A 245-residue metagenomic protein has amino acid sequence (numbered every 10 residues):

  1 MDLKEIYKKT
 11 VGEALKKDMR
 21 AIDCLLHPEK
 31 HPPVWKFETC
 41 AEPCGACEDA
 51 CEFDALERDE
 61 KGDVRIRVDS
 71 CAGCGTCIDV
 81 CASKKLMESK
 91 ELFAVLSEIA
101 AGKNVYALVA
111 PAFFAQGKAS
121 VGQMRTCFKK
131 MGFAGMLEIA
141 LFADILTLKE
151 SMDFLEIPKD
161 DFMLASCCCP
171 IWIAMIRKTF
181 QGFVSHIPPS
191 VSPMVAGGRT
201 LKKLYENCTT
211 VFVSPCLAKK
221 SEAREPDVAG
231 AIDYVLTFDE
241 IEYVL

Functional and structural regions predicted by a protein language model:
M1-A50, D54: Ferredoxin-type iron-sulfur electron-transfer modules and their immediate structural context
L3-I6, E88-L245: Iron-sulfur-associated redox domains of electron-transfer enzymes in respiratory and anaerobic energy metabolism
M19-R20, D49, V64-I66, S97-A100 (+1 more regions): Short hydrophobic/aromatic-rich motifs at helix boundaries and adjacent loops
D23, P28, D59, R65 (+7 more regions): Short, flexible coil/linker segments at or flanking structured domains
L26-K30, A50, C74, A107 (+1 more regions): Generic signal for short, ordered secondary-structure residues within or immediately flanking folded domains
P32-V34, V64, V68-C71, L204-V213: Immediate flanking context of iron-sulfur cluster ligation sites
W35, C44-A72, T76-E91: Iron-sulfur cluster-binding cysteine motifs and their immediate structural context in ferredoxin-like electron-transfer
C40, S70, H186-S190: Alpha-helix N-cap/helix-initiation motif
